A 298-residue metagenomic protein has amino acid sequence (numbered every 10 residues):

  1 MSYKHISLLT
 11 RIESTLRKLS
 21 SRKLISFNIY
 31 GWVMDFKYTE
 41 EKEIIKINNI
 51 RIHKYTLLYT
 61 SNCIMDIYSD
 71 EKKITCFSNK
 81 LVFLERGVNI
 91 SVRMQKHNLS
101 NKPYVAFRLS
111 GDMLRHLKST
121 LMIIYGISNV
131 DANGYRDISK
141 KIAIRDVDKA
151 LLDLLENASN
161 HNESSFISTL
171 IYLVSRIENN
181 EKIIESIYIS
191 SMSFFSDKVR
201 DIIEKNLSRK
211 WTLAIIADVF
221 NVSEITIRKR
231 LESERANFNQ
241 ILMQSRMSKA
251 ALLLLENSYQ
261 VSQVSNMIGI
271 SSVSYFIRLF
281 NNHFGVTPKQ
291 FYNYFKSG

Functional and structural regions predicted by a protein language model:
M1-R22, R278-G298: …primarily DNA-binding HTH/wHTH and HhH modules…
I29-A132: N-terminal regulatory/effector-sensing and dimerization cores that precede helix-turn-helix DNA-binding domains
N79, I227, Y275-F276, F280: Short hydrophobic/aromatic patch on the recognition helix
M122-K149: Aromatic/histidine-rich interaction motifs
Y135-I142, A158-S168, S175-F220, S233-Q240 (+1 more regions): Short, Lys/Arg-enriched, Trp-marked, Pro/Gly-tolerant hinge/linker segments that flank
D218, N266-M267, N282: Alpha-helical residues within the helix-turn-helix
V219, S223, S271-S272: Short coil turns linking two alpha-helices in DNA-binding domains
S233-S274, N293-G298: Terminal helix-turn-helix DNA-binding modules in bacterial transcription factors
